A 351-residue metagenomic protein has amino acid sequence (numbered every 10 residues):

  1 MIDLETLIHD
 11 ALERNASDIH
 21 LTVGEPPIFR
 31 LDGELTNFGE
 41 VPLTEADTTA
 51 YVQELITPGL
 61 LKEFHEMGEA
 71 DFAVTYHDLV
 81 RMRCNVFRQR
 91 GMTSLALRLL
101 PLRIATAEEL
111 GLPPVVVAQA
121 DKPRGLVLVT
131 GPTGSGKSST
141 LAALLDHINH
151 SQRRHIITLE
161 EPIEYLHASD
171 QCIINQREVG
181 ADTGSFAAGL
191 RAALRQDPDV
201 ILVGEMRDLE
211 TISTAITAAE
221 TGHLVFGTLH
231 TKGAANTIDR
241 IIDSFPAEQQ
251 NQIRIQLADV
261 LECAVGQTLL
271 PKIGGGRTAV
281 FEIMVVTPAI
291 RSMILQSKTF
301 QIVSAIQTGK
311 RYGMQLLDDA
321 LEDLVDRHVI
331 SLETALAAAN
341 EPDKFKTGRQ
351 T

Functional and structural regions predicted by a protein language model:
M1-T351: Short, flexible helix-loop junctions that flank or precede catalytic/ligand sites
